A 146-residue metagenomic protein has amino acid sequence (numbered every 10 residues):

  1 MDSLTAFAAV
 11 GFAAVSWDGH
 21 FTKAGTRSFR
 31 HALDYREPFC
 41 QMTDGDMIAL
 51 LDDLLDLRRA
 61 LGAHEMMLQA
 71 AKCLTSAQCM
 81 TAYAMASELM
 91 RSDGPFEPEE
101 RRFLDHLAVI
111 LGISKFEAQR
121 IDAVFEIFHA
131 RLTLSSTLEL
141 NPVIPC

Functional and structural regions predicted by a protein language model:
M1-C146: Small-residue-enriched hydrophobic alpha-helices in membranes
